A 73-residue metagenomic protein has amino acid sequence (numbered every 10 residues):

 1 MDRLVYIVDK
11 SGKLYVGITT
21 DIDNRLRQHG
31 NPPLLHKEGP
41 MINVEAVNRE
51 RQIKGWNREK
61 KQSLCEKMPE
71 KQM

Functional and structural regions predicted by a protein language model:
M1-R51, R58-M73: GIY-YIG nuclease catalytic motif and its immediate N-terminal context
